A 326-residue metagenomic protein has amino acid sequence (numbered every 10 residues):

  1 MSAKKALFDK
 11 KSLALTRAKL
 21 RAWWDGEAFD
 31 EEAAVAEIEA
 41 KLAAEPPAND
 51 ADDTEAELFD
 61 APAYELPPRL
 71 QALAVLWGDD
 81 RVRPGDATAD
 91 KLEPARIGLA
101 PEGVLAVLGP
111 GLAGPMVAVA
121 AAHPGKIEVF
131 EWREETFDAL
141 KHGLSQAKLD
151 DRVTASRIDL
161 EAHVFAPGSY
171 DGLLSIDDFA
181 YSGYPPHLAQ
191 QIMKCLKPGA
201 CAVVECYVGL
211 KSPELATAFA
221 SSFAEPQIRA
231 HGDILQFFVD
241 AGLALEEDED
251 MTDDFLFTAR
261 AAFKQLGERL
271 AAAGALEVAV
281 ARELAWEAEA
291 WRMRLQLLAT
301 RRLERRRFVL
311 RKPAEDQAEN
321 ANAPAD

Functional and structural regions predicted by a protein language model:
M1-P62: N-terminal auxiliary segments of SAM/dcSAM-dependent transferases
K4-L15, E31, E249-D326: Conserved Class I S-adenosyl-L-methionine
P62, P68-A87: Class I SAM-dependent methyltransferase Rossmann-like catalytic core, especially the SAM/SAH-binding loop
R83-E102: Conserved alpha-helix/loop element of class I SAM-dependent methyltransferases that forms part of the SAM/SAH-binding
V104-V107, G111-A162: Class I SAM-dependent methyltransferase SAM/SAH-binding core
E161-L173: A short acidic, Gly/Pro-enriched loop at the edge of an enzyme's catalytic core that lines a small-molecule cofactor
P186-C201: A short glycine-rich, Lys/Arg-flanked "PGG" loop and its adjoining helix->strand segment in the class I
V204-P226: Short, glycine-/aromatic-enriched active-site segment of Class I SAM-dependent methyltransferases
